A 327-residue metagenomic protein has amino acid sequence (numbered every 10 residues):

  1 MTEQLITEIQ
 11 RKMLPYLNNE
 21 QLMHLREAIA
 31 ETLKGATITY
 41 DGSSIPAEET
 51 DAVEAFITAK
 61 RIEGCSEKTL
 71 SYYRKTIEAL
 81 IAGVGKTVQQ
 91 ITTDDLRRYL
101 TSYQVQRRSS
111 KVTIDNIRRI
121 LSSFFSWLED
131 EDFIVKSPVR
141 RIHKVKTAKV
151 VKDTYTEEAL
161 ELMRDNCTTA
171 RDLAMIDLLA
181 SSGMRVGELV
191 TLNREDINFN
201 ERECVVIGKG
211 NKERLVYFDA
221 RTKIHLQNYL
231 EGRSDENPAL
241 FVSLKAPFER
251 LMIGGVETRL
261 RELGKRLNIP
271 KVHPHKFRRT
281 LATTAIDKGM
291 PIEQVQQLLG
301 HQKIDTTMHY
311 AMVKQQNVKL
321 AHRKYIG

Functional and structural regions predicted by a protein language model:
M1-S43: N-terminal helical hairpins
T32-S43, D51-V150: N-terminal core-binding DNA-recognition domain of tyrosine recombinases/integrases
S43, T154, K209, L299 (+1 more regions): Catalytic-site neighborhood detector that most strongly recognizes the C-terminal catalytic loop/helix of tyrosine
E78, S122, L173-G187, E203-C204 (+1 more regions): Short pre-functional
I134, K146-V150, E157-V186, G210-K212: Basic, Lys/Arg- and aromatic-enriched nucleic-acid-binding interface segment
D177, S181, R278-H301: C-terminal catalytic core of tyrosine-transesterase DNA break-rejoin enzymes
S182, T191-H225: Conserved tyrosine-mediated DNA breakage-rejoining catalytic core shared by Y-recombinases
D219-I269: Active-site/catalytic core of tyrosine-dependent DNA strand-transfer enzymes
